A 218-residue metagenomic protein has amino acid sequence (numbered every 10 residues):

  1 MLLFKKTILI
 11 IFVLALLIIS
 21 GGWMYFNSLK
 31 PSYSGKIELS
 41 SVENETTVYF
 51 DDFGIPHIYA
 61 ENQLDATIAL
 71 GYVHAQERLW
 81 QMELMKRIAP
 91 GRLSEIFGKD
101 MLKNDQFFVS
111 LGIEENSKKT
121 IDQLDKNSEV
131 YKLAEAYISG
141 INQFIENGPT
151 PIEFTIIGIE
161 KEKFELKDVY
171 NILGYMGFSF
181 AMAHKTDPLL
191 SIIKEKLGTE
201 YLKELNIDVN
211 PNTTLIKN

Functional and structural regions predicted by a protein language model:
L2-L39: N-terminal type II signal-anchor transmembrane helix that functions as the membrane-insertion/stop-transfer segment
M24-N218: Substrate-recognition/specificity elements adjacent to catalytic centers across diverse enzyme folds
